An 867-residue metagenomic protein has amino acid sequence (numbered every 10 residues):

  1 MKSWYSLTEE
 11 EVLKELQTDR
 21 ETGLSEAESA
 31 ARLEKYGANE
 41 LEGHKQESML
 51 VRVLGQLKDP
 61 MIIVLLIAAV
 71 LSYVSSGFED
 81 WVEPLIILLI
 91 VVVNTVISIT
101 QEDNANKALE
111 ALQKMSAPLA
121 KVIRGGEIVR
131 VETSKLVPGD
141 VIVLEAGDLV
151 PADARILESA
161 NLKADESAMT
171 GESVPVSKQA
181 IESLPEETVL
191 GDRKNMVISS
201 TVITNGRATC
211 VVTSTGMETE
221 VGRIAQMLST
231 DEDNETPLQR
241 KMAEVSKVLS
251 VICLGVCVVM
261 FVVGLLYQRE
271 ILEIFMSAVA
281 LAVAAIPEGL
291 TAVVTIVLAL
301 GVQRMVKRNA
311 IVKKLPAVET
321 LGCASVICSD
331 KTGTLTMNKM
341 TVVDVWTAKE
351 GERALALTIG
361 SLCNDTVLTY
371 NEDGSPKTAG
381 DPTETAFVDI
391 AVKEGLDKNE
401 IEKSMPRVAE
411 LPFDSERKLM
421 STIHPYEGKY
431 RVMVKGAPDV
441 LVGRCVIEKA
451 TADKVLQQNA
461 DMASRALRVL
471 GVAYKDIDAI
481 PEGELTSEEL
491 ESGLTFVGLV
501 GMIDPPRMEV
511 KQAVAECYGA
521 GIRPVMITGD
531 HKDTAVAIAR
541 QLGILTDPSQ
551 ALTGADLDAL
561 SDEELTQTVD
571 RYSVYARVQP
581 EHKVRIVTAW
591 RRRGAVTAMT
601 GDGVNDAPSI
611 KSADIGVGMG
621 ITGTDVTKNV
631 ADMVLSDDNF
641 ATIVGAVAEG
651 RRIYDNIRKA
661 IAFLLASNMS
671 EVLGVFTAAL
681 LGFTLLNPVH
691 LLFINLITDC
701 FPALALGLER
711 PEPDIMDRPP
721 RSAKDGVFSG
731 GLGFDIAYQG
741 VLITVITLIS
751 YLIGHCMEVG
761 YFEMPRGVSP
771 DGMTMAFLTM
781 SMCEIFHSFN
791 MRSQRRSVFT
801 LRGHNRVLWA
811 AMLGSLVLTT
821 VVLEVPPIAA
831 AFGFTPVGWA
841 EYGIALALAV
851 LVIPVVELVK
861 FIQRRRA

Functional and structural regions predicted by a protein language model:
M1-P720, V727-F728, V741, C756 (+3 more regions): Conserved cytosolic headpiece of P-type ATPases
F78, D735-S750: Alpha-helical transmembrane segments of multi-pass integral membrane proteins
T698, T744, M773-S788: Generic alpha-helical transmembrane segments
S722-V741, R766-M775: Membrane-water interface at loop-to-transmembrane-helix junctions
L752, M757-E758, V768: Long hydrophobic segments that form regular secondary structure
M791: A C-terminal functional module that forms or caps the active site or interfaces directly with catalytic machinery
